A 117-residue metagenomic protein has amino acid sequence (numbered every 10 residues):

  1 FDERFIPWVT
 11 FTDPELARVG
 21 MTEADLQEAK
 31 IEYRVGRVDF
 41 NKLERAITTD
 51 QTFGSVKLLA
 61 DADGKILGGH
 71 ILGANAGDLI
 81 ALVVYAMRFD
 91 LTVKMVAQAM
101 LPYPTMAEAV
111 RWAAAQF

Functional and structural regions predicted by a protein language model:
F1-E15: Flexible, acidic loop-helix segments that line cofactor/substrate-binding pockets
F11-F117: Flexible, glycine-rich terminal cap/loop adjacent to redox cofactors in electron-transfer oxidoreductases
